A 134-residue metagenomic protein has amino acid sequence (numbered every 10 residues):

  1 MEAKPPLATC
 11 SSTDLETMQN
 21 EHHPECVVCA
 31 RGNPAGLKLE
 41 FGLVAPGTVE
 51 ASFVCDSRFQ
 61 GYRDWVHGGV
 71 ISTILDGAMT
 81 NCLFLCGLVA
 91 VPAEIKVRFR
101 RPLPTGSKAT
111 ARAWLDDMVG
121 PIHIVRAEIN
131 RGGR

Functional and structural regions predicted by a protein language model:
M1-Q19, L103-T105, D116-R134: HotDog/MaoC-like acyl-thioester-processing domains
M1-S52, D56-S57: Non-catalytic linker/capping segments at the edges of enzyme domains
H22, A35-L37, G47-A51, V89-I95 (+2 more regions): A generic structural signal for short beta-strands and their flanking turns/coil linkers
E40, W65-G68, S72-T73, T110 (+1 more regions): Short, electropositive, low-hydrophobicity segments enriched in small/polar residues
G42, R98-R100, R112-D116, N130: Conserved positions in beta-strands of structured domains
E50-I74: A conserved, well-ordered hydrophobic junction motif at loop->secondary-structure transitions
A51-F53, V97, A127: Preference for bulky hydrophobic residues occupying beta-strand positions in well-ordered beta-sheet regions
G77-T110: Hydrophobic beta-strand-centered segment that forms part of the acyl-chain substrate-binding groove
